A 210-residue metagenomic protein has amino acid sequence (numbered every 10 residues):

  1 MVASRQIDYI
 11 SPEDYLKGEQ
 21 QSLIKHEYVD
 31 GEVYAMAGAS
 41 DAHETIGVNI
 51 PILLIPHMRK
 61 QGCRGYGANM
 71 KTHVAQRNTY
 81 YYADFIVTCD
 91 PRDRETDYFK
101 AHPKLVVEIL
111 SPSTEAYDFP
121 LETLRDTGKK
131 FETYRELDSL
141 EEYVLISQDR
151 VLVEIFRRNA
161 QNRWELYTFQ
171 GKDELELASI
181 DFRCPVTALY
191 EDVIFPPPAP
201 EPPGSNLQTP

Functional and structural regions predicted by a protein language model:
M1-P210: Gly/Pro/Ser/Thr-rich low-complexity, intrinsically disordered segments predominantly at protein N-termini
